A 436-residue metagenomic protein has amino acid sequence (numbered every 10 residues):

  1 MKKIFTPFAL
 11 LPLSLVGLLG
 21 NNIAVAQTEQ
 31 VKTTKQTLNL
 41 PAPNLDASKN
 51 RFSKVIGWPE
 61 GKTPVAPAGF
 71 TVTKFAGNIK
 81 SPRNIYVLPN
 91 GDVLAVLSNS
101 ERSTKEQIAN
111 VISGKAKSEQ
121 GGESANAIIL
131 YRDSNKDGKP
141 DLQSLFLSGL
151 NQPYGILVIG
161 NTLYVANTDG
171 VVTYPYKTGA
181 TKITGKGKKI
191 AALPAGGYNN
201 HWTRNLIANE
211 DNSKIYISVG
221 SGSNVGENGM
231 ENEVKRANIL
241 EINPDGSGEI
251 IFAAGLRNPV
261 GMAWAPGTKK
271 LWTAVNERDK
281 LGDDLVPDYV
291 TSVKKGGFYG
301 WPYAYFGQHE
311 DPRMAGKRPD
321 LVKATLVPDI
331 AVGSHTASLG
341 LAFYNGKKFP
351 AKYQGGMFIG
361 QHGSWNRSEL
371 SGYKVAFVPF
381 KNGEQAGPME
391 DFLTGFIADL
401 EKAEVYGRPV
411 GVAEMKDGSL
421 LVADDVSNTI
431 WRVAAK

Functional and structural regions predicted by a protein language model:
T28-P67, T104-K105, T203, S221-E227 (+4 more regions): Beta-propeller domain segments
I79-N90, S148-T162, G196-K214, A254-K270 (+4 more regions): Beta-rich, blade/repeat-based domains predominating in secreted/periplasmic proteins but also intracellular
N90, S98-S100, T168-G170, Y176 (+4 more regions): Short loop/turn segments immediately following the C-termini of beta-strands
L94-V96, V165-A166, Y216-S218, W272-V275 (+2 more regions): Residue position within the beta-strands of beta-propeller blades
A116, N126-I129, G170-V172, N238-L240 (+3 more regions): A short loop-to-beta-strand structural motif that recurs across blades of beta-propeller domains
S124-A127, P140, T168, T184 (+6 more regions): A detector of repeated loop/turn-to-beta-strand junctions in beta-rich toroidal repeat architectures
K139-T162, N167-N209: Asp-box/WD-like beta-propeller blade repeats and closely related beta-sheet repeat scaffolds
A413-K436: Blade-level signature of beta-propeller repeat domains, shared across WD40, Kelch, NHL, RCC1 and BNR/Asp-box propellers
